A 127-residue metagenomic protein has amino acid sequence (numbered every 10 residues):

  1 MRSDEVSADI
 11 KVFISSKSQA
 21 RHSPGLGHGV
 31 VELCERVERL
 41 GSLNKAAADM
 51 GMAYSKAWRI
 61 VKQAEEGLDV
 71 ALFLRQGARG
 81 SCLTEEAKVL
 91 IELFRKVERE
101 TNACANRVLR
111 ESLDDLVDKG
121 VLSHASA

Functional and structural regions predicted by a protein language model:
S3-H22: Short, Lys/Arg-enriched N-terminal segment that forms or immediately precedes the first helix of a structured domain
V37-K45: Short helix-boundary/capping micro-motifs
A48: Alpha-helical residues within the helix-turn-helix
A53-K56: Helix-turn-helix DNA-binding motif, specifically the short coil turn and the N-cap/start of the second
I60: Residues within the DNA-recognition helix of helix-turn-helix
E66-C82: A short LG(V/I)-centered, amphipathic sequence patch enriched for acidic residue(s) preceding the LG motif
L90-S112: Alpha-helical linker/hinge and terminal dimerization helices associated with HTH transcriptional regulators
R107-A127: C-terminal regulatory/oligomerization modules of transcriptional regulators
